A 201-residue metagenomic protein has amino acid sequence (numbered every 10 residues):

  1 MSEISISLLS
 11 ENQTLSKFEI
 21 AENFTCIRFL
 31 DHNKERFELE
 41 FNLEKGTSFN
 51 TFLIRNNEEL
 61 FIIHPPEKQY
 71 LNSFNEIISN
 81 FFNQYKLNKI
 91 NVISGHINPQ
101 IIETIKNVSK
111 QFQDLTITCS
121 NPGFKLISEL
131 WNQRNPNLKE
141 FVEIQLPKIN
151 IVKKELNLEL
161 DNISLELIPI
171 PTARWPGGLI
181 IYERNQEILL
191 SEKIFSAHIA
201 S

Functional and structural regions predicted by a protein language model:
S2-T14: C-terminal regulatory/interaction regions
E3, F18-E22, F112-G178: Metallo-beta-lactamase
K17-F82, I180-E183, E187-S191: Conserved beta-strand hairpin/beta-sheet module of binuclear metal-dependent hydrolase folds, prominently
F61-H64, N91-S94, E166-L167: Short catalytic-loop micro-motif centered on adjacent basic/acidic residues
P65, H96, C119-G123, E192: Glycine-rich, histidine-containing beta strand-loop boundary motifs that form or position
K68-T118: Active-site metal-binding motif and surrounding structural segment of the metallo-beta-lactamase
I117-C119, L189-S191, A197: A structural signal for short, well-ordered beta-strand segments and their strand-loop junctions that often border
R174, G178, Q186, I194-S201: Active-site-proximal loop/helix segment associated with metal-binding centers of metalloenzymes
